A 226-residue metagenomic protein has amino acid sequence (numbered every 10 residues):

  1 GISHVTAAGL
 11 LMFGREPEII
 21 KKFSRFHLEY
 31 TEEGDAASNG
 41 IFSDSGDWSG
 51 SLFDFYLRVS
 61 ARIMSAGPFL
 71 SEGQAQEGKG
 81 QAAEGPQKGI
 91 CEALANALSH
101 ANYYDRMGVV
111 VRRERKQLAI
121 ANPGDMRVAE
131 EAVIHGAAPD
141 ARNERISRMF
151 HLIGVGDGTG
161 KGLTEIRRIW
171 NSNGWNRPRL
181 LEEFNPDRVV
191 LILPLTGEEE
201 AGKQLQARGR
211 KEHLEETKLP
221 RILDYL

Functional and structural regions predicted by a protein language model:
G1-L226: C-terminal regulatory or interaction extensions
